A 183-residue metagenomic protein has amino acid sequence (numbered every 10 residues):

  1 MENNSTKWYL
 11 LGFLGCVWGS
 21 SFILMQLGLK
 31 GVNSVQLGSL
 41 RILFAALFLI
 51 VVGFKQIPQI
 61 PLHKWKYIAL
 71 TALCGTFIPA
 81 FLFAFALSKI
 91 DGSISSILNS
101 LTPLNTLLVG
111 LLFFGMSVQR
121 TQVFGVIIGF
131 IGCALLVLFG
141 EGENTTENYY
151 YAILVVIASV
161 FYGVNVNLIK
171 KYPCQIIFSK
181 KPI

Functional and structural regions predicted by a protein language model:
M1-Q36, T146-K171: Glycine-/small-residue-enriched transmembrane alpha-helix faces in small-molecule transporters and effluxers
L11-G12, H63-L73, V118-I131, Y151 (+1 more regions): Cytoplasmic-side transmembrane-helix entry/capping segments in multi-pass membrane proteins
C16-F22, I50-N99, L135: Specific transmembrane alpha-helical segments of multi-pass solute transporters/efflux pumps, especially DMT/EamA
F22-V32, F44, A80-I90, L98 (+1 more regions): Juxtamembrane C-cap of transmembrane helices in multi-pass membrane transport proteins
G31-I78, N105-T106, F161-N165, I183: Transmembrane alpha-helices of multi-pass small-molecule transport proteins
Q36-L47, G75, F83-Q122, A158: Specific alpha-helical transmembrane segments that line the substrate/conduction pathway and gating interfaces
L49, A69, V109, V118-G140 (+1 more regions): Hydrophobic transmembrane alpha-helices of multi-pass small-molecule transport proteins
F85-I90, F139-N148: Membrane-interface helix caps and helix-loop-helix hairpins in membrane proteins
